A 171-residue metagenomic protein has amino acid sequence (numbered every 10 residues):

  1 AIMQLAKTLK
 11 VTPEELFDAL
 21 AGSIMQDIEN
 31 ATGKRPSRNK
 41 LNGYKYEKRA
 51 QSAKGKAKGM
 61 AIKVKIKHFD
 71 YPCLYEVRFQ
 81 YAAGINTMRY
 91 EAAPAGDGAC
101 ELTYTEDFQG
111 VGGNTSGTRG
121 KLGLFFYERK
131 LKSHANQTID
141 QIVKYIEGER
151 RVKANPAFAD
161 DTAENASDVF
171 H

Functional and structural regions predicted by a protein language model:
A1-N42, S167-H171: Hydrophobic ligand-binding cavity/cleft-lining segments
I2-Q4, G59-K63, G84-R89: Short, surface-exposed coil-to-beta transition loops
K10-E14, K67-P72, E91-E101: A short, structured loop/turn motif at beta-sheet edges
L16-L20, I66, V77, L102-Y104 (+1 more regions): Hydrophobic pocket/interface hotspot
M25, K58-M60, H68-L74, A82-I85: Short, charged/polar surface micro-motifs in flexible loops or helix N-caps
S37-L41, I139-H171: Short, highly charged C-terminal tails/helix-capping segments
K45-G55, Y75-Y81: Short beta-strand segments that buttress and anchor functional surface loops
Q80-Q137, N155: Beta-strand/loop substructures that line and gate deep hydrophobic ligand-binding cavities in soluble
